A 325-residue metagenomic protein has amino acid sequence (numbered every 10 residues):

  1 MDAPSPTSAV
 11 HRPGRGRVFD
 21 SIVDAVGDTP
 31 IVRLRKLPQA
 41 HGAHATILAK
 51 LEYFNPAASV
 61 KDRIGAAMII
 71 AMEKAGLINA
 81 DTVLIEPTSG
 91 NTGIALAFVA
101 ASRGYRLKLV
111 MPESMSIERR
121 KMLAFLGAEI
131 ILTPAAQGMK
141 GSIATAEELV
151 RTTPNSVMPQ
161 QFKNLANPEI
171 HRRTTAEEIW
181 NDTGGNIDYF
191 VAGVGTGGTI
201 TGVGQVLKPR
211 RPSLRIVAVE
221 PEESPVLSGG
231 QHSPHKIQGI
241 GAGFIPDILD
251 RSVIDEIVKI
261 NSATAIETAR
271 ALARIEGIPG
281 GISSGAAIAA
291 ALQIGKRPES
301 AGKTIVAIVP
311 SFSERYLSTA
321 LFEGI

Functional and structural regions predicted by a protein language model:
M1-I325: PLP-dependent amino-acid enzyme catalytic core
